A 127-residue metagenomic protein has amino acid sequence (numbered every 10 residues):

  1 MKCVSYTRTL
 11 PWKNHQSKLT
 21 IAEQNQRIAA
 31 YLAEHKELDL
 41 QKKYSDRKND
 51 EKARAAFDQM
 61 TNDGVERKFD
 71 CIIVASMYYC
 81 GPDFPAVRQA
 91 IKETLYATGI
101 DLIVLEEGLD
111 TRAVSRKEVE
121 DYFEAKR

Functional and structural regions predicted by a protein language model:
M1-R127: Short, structured surface patches at the beginning of a domain
